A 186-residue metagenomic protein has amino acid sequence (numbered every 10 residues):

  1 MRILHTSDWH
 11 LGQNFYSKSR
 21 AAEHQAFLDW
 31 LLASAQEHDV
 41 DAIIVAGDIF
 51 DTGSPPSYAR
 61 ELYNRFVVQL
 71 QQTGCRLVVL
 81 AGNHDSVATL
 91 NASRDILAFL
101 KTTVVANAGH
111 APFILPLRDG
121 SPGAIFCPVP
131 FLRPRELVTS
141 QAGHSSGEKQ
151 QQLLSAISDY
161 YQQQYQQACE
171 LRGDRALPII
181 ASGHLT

Functional and structural regions predicted by a protein language model:
M1, D41, C75, P122 (+1 more regions): Short coil/turn segments at beta-strand junctions that form active-site/ligand-binding loops
M1-F66, Q72: N-terminal active-site segment of His-dependent metallophosphoesterases
T6-S7, I43-D48, R76-N83, T103-A108 (+1 more regions): Active-site neighborhood of phospho(di)ester-bond hydrolases with catalytic His/Asp-centered motifs
N14-S17, G47-F66, A81-K101, A106 (+1 more regions): Metal-dependent catalytic neighborhoods of phosphoester/phosphodiester hydrolases
A33-H38, G74-L77, G109-A111, D159-Q163: Short C-terminal domain-edge/linker segments immediately following a structured domain
F66-N83, P112-G120: Repeat-unit-sized solenoid/scaffold elements
D85-T186: His/Asp/Glu-rich metal-coordinating catalytic cores of metallo-dependent phosphodiesterases/hydrolases acting on
